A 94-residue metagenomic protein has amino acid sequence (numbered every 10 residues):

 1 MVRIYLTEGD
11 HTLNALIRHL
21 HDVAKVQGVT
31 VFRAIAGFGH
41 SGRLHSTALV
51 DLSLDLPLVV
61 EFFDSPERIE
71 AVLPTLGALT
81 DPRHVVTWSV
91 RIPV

Functional and structural regions predicted by a protein language model:
M1-V94: Positively charged, small/polar-rich N-terminal and surface patches that mediate targeting and assembly and bind
